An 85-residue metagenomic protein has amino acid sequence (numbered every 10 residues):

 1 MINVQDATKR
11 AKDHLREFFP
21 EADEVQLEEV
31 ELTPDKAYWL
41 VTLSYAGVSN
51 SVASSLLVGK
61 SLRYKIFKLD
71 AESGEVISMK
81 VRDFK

Functional and structural regions predicted by a protein language model:
M1-K85: Long, terminal "pre-/pro-" and other extracytoplasmic accessory regions that lie outside the mature folded/catalytic
